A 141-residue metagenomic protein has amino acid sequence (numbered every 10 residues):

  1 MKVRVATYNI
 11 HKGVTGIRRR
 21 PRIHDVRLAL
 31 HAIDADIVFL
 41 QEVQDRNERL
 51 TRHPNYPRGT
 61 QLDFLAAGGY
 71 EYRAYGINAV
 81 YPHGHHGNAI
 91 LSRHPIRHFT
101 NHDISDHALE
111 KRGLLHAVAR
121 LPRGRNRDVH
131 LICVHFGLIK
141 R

Functional and structural regions predicted by a protein language model:
M1-A67, V80-H85, R127-V129: N-terminal, active-site-proximal structural segment of metallo-dependent hydrolase catalytic domains
K2-V14, S92, T100-H102, H116 (+1 more regions): Active-site-proximal beta-strand elements of phosphoester/diester hydrolases
V38-L40, R73, F99, L131: Hydrophobic residues within beta-strands of alpha/beta enzymes
A66-G69, H83-H98: Conserved beta strand-loop-helix elements of the APE1-like EEP
G69-P82, T100-I104: A short, structured active-site edge motif that brings together acidic residues
P82-H83, H107-E110, K140-R141: Solvent-exposed loop/turn segments connecting transmembrane beta-strands in outer-membrane beta-barrel proteins
H85-N88, E110-H116: Short hydrophobic/aromatic beta-strand or adjacent loop that forms the aromatic wall/cage of a ligand/substrate-binding
R93-I96, R120-G124: Short loop segments at secondary-structure junctions
